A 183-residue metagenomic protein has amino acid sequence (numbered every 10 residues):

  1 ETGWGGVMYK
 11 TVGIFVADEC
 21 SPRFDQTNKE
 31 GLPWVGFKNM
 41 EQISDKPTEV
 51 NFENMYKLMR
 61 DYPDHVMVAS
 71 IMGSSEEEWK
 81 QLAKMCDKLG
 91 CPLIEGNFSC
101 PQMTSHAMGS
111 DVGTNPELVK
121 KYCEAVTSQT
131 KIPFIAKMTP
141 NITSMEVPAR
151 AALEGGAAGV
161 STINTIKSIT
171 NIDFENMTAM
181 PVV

Functional and structural regions predicted by a protein language model:
E1-M67, M72-E77: N-terminal capping/small domains of soluble enzymes
T2, G6, E53, S74-V183: Alpha/beta enzyme core
